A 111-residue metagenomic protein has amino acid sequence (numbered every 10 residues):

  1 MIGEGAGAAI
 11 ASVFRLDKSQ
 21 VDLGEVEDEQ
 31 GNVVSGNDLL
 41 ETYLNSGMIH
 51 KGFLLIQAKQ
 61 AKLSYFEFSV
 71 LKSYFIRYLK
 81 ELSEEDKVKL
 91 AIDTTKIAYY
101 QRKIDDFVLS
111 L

Functional and structural regions predicted by a protein language model:
M1-L111: Non-catalytic amphipathic alpha-helical adaptor/oligomerization segments
